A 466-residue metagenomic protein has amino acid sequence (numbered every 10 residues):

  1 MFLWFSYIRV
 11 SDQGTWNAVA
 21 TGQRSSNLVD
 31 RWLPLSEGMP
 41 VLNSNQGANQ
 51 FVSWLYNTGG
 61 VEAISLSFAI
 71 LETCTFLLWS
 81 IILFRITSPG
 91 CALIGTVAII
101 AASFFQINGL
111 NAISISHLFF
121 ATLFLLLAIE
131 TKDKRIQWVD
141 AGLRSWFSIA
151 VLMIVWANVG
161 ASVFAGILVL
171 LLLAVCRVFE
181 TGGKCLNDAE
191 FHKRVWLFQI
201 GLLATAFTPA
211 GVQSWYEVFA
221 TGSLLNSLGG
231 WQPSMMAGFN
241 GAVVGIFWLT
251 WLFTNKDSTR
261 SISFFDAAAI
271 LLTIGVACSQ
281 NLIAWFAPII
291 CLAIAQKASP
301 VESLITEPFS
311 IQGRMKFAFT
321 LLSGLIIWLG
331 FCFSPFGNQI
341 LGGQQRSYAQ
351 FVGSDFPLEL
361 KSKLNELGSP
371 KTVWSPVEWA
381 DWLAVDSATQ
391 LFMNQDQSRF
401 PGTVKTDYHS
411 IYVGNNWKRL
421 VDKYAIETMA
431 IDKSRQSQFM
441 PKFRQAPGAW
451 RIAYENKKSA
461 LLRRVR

Functional and structural regions predicted by a protein language model:
F2, I100-F104, V139-D140, S145-A161 (+3 more regions): Membrane-interface alpha helices of multi-pass inner-membrane proteins
G14, S26, V155, A161-T259 (+1 more regions): Transmembrane catalytic cores of multi-pass membrane glycosyltransferases and polysaccharide-assembly enzymes
E37-I70: Short hydrophobic/aromatic helix or loop-helix immediately within or flanking a transmembrane segment in polytopic
L66-I86: Transmembrane-helix motifs of polytopic, lipid-linked glycan transferases
W79-A102: Transmembrane-helix signature of polytopic, membrane-embedded enzymes that assemble or transfer cell-envelope glycans
L123-R144, W248-S258: Membrane-interface transmembrane helices that cradle and orient dolichyl/undecaprenyl
E307-E366, A380, S387, Y412-G414: Membrane-proximal, lumen/periplasm-facing interface regions of secretory-pathway glyco- and lipid-modifying enzymes
L358, S362-G402, D422, E427-K433 (+1 more regions): Short periplasmic/luminal acceptor-recognition loop of GT-C membrane glycosyltransferases, typified by
